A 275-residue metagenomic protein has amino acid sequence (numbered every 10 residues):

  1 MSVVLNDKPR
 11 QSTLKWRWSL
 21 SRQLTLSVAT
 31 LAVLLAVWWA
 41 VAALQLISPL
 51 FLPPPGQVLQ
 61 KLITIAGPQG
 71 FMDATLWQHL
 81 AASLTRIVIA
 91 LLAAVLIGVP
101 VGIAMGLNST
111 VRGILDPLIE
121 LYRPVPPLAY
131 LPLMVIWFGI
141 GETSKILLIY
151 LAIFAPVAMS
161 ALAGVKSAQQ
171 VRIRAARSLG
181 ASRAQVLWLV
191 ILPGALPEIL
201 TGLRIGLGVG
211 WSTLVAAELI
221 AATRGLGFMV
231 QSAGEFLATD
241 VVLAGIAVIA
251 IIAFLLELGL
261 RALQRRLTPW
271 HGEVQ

Functional and structural regions predicted by a protein language model:
M1-A32, L258-Q275: Transmembrane alpha-helical segments of polytopic membrane transport and secretion proteins
W16, L44-L92: Periplasmic/extracellular loop-to-transmembrane helix junction in inner-membrane transport proteins
L59, D73, W77, A81 (+9 more regions): Alpha-helical membrane-protein architecture signal
I89-I119: Transmembrane-helix boundary motif in ABC transporter permease subunits
E120-P156, A163-G164: Generic hydrophobic transmembrane alpha-helix motif, especially the helices
I136, G164-V165, S212-I249, T268-Q275: Glycine-rich helix-loop "coupling/hinge" segments at transmembrane-helix boundaries in multipass transporters
L147, L151, R183-A216, D240 (+4 more regions): Transmembrane alpha-helices
S160-I205, L226: Short cytoplasmic-facing helical segments at TM-TM junctions of multi-pass membrane proteins
